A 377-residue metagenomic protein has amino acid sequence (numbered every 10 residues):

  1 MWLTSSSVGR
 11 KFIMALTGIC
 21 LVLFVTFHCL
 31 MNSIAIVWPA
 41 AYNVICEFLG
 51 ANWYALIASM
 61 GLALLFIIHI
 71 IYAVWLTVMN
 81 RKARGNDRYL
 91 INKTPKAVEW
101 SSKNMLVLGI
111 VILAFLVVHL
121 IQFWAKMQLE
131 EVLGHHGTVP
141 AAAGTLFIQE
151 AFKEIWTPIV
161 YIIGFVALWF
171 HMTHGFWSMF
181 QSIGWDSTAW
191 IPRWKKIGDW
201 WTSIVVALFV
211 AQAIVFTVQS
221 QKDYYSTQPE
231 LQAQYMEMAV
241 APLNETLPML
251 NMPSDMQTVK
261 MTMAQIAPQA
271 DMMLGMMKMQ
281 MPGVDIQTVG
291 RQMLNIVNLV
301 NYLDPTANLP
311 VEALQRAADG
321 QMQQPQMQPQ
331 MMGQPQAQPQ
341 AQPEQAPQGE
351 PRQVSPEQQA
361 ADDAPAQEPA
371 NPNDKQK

Functional and structural regions predicted by a protein language model:
M1-D304, P310-A318: Membrane-embedded alpha-helical bundles that constitute the cytochrome b-like, heme-associated redox core of multi-pass
Q323-K377: Long, low-complexity, intrinsically disordered segments
